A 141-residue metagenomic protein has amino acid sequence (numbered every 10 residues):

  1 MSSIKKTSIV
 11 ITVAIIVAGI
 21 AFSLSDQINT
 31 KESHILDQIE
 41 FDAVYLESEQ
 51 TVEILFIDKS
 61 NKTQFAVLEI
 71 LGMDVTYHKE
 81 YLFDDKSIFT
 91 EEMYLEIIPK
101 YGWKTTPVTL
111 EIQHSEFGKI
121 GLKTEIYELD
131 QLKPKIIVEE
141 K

Functional and structural regions predicted by a protein language model:
M1-K6: Positively charged n-region of N-terminal signal peptides that target proteins for export
S8-S23: Hydrophobic membrane-insertion alpha-helices, especially the h-region of bacterial N-terminal signal peptides
S23, Q27-M73: Short, surface-exposed binding/anchoring microloops in extracellular/periplasmic proteins
D37, S48-Q50, K62-Q64, S87-F89 (+2 more regions): Residues at beta-strand starts and edge strands
Q50-F56, D74-K79, T90, I136-E139: Generic recognition of long tandem-repeat/solenoid scaffolds
L71-I88, T124-L129: Solvent-exposed serine/threonine-rich low-complexity stretches and specific carbohydrate-binding patches
D84-F117: Short, solvent-exposed, Trp/other aromatic-anchored flexible loops in extracytoplasmic proteins
G118-K141: Short beta-strand elements
